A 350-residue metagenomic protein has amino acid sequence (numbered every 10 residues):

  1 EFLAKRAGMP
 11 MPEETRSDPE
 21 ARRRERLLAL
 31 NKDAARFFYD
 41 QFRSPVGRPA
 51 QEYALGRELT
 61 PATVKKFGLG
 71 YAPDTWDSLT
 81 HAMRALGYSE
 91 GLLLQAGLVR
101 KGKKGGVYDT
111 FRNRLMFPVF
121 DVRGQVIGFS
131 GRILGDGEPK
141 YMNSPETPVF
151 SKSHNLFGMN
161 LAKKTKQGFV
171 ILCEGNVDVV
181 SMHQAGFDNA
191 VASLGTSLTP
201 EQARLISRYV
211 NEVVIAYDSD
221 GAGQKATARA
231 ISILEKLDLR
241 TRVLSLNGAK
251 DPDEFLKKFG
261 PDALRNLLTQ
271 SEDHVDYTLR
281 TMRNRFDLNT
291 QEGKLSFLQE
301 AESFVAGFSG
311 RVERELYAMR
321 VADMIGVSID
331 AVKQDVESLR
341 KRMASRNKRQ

Functional and structural regions predicted by a protein language model:
E1-R16, D77, F259, D323: N-terminal structured subdomain of primase-like DNA metabolism proteins
F2, E13-D18, P45-G56, V64-L69 (+6 more regions): Short coil/turn segments at secondary-structure boundaries
L3, A34-F38, A54, G68 (+2 more regions): Short alpha-helical scaffolding segments that buttress acidic/His motifs in well-ordered protein cores
L3, R16-A34, E52, T75-V213 (+1 more regions): Phosphate-handling DNA/RNA-contact segment within nucleic-acid enzymes
A7, M11-L27, V336-Q350: Intrinsic-disorder/low-complexity linker and hinge segments
S17-L28, S44-R48, L69-W76, T110-R112 (+3 more regions): Conserved phosphate/pyrophosphate-binding and hydrolysis machinery centered on Walker-type P-loop NTPases, extending
R22-K65: Non-catalytic interaction/clamp surfaces of large macromolecular machines
D121-V126, K163-V170, S197-V213, Y217-Q350: A charged alpha-helical hairpin associated with nucleic-acid processing machineries
